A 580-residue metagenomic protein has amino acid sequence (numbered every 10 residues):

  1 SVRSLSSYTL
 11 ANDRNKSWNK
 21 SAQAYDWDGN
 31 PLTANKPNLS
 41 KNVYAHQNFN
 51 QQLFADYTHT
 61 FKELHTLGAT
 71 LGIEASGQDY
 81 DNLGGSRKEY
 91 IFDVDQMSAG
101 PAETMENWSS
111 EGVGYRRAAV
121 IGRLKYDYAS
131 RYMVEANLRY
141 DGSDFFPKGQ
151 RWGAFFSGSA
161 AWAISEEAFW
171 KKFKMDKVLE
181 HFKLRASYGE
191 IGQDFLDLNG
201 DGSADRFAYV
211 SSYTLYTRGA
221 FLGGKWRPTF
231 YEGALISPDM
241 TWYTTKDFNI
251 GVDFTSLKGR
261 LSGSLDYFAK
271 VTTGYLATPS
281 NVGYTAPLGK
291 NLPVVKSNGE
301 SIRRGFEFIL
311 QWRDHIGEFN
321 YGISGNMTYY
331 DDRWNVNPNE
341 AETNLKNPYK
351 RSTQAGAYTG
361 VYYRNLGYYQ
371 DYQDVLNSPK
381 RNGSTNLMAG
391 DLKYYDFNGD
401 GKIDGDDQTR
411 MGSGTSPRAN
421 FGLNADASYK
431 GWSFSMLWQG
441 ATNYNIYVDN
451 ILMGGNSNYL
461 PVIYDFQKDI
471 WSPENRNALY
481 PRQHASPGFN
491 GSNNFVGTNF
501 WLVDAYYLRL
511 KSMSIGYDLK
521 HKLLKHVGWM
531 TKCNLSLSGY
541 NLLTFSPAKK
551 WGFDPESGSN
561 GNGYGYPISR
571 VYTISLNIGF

Functional and structural regions predicted by a protein language model:
S1-S17, P31-A357, N493, G497-F580: Extracellular/periplasmic, surface-exposed regions of secreted and cell-surface proteins
Q23-D28, E135: Core alpha/beta catalytic barrel or barrel-like domain that forms the active/cofactor pocket in diverse metabolic
G200-D201, G299, R313-T415, N475: Conserved small-residue
A277-N281, G405, L452: Conserved active-site-proximal loop/helix segments of enzymes involved in bacterial cell-wall and related
L292, N298-I302, T343-G360, R410-L423 (+3 more regions): C-terminal extracellular loops and terminal segments of Gram-negative outer membrane beta-barrel proteins
G399, F434-L508: C-terminal beta-barrel architecture of Gram-negative outer-membrane proteins
G414-Y447: Glycine-rich, aromatic-lined ligand/substrate-binding cores of catalytic and carbohydrate-binding domains
